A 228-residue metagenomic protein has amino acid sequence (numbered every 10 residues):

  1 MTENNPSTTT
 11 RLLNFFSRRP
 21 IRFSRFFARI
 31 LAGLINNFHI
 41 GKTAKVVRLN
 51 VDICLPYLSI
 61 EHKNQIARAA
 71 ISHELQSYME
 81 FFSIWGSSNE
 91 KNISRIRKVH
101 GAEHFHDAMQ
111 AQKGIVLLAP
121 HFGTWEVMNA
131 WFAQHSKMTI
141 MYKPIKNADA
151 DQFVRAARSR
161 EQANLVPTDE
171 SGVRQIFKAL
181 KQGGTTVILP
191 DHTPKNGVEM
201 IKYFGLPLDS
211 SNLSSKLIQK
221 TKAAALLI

Functional and structural regions predicted by a protein language model:
M1-A119, D151-Q152, R160-Q162: Membrane-anchoring hydrophobic helices of lipid-metabolizing enzymes
W85-I228: Soluble catalytic domains of membrane acyltransferases
